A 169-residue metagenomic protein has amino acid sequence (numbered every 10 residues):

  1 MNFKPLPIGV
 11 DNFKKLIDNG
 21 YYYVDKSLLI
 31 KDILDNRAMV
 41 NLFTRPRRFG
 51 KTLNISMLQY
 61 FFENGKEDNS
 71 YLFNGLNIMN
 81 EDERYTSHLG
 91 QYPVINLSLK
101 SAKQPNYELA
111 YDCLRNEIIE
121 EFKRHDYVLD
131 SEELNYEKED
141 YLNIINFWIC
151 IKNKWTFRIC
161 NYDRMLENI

Functional and structural regions predicted by a protein language model:
M1-I169: Phosphate-binding site recognition
